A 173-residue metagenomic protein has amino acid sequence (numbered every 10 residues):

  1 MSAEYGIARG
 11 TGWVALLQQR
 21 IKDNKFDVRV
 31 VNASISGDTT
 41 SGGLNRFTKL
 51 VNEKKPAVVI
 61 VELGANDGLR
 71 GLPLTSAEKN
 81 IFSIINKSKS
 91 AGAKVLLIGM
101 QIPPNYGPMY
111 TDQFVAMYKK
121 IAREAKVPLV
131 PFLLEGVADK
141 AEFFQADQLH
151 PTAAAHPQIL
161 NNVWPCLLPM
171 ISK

Functional and structural regions predicted by a protein language model:
M1-G6: Short glycine-rich His-centered loop
A8, I35-D38, L72, P151: Short, surface-exposed alpha-helical recognition segments that flank or form part of ligand/macromolecule-binding
A8-R9, P157: Residue-level detector of alpha-helical segments with a strong bias toward transmembrane helices and their helix-loop
R9-G10, Y110: Single-residue recognition of alpha-helix boundary sites
G10-W13, T39-G43: Conserved donor sugar-nucleotide recognition element shared by glycan-biosynthetic enzymes
L16-F26, G42-K173: Alpha-helical cap/lid subdomain in secreted, periplasmic, or secretory-pathway luminal O-acyl-processing enzymes
F26-T39: A short beta-strand-loop structural module common to alpha/beta enzyme folds
